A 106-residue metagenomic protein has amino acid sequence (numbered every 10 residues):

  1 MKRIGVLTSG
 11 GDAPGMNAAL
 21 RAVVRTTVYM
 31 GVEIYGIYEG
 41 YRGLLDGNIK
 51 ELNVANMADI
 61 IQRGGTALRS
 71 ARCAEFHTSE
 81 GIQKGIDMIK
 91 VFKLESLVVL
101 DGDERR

Functional and structural regions predicted by a protein language model:
M1-L45: N-terminal phosphate-binding or glycine-rich loops at protein starts, especially the Walker A/P-loop of NTPases
L44-V99, E104-R106: Glycine-rich oxoanion-binding loops at beta->alpha junctions
